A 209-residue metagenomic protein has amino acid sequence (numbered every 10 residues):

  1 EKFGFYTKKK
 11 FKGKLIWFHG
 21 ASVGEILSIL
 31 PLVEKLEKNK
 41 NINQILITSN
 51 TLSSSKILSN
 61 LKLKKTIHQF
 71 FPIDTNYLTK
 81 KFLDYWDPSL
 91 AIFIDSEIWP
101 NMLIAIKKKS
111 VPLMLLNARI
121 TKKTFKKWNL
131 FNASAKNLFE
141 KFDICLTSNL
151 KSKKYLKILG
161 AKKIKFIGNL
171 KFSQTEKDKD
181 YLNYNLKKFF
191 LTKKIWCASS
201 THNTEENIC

Functional and structural regions predicted by a protein language model:
E1-Y181, T201-N203: Active-site and donor-binding regions of nucleotide-sugar-utilizing enzymes
F11-I16, F189-W196, E206-N207: Charged active-site motifs of nucleotide-sugar-dependent glycosyltransferases
